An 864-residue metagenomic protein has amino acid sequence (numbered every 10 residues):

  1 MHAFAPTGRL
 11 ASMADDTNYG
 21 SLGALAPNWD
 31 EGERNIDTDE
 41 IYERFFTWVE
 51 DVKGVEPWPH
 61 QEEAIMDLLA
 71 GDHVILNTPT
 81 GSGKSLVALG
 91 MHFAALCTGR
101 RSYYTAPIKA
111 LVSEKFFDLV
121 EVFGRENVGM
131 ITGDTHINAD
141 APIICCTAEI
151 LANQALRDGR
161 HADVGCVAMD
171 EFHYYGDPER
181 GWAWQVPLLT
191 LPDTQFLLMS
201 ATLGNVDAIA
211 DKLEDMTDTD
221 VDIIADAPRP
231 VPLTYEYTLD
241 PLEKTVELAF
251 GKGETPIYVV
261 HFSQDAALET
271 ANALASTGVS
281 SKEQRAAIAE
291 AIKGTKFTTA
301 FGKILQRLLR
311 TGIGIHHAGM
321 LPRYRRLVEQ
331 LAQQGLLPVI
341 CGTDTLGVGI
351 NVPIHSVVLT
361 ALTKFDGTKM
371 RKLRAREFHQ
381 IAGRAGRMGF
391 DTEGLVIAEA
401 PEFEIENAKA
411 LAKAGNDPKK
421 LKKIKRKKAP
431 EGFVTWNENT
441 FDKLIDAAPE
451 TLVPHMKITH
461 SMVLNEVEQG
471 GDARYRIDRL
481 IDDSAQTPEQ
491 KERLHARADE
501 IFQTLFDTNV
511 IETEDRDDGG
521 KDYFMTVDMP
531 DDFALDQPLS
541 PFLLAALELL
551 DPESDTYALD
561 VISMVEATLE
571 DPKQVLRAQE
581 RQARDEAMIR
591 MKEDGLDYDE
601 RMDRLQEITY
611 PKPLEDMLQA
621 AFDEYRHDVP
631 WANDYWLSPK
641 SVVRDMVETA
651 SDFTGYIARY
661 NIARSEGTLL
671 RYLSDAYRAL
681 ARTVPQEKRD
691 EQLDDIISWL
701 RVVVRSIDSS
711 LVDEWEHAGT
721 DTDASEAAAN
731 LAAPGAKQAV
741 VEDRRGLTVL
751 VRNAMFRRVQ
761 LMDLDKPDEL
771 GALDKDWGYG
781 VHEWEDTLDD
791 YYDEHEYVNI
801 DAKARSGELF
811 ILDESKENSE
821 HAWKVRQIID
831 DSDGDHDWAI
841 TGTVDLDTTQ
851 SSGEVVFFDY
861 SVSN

Functional and structural regions predicted by a protein language model:
M1-V74, V279-R310: Helicase-associated low-complexity/disordered flanking segments
H2-T7, S12, G314, Q333-Q334 (+3 more regions): Non-catalytic terminal extensions of ATP-dependent helicases
W48-T234, T238, P256-S281, H316: Conserved P-loop/Walker A NTP-binding site and adjacent catalytic elements of P-loop NTPases
Y103-T105, S113, V120-G129, Q264-V339 (+1 more regions): Conserved C-terminal RecA-like helicase domain
D140-L156, T311-R325, L331-N351: Conserved two-lobed SF2 helicase motor
V164-V167, V339-K364, E393-E399: A short beta-strand element within the Helicase C-terminal
E236-F262, E269-N272, R326-G335: Conserved interdomain hinge at the start of the Helicase C-terminal
S356-L359, T363-D366, R371-N416: Conserved segment of the helicase C-terminal RecA-like domain
